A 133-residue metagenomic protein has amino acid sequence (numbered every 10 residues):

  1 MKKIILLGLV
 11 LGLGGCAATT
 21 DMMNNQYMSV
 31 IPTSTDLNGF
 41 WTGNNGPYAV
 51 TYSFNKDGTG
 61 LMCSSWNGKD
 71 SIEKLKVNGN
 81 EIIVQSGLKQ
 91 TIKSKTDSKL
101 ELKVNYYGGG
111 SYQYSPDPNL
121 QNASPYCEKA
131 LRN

Functional and structural regions predicted by a protein language model:
M1-I4: Positively charged n-region of N-terminal signal peptides that target proteins for export
L6-V10: Hydrophobic helical h-region of N-terminal Sec-dependent signal peptides in bacterial secretory/periplasmic proteins
G14-G15: C-terminal motif of bacterial Sec signal peptides marking the signal peptidase cleavage site
T20-Y27, N44, I83-N133: Beta-sheet ligand-binding and adhesion/scaffold domains
N24-T42, S53-N55, N133: N-terminal helix-cap/turn-to-beta initiation motif at the start of protein domains
G43-K89: N-terminal glycine/threonine-rich, aromatic-flanked beta-hairpin/loop signature
